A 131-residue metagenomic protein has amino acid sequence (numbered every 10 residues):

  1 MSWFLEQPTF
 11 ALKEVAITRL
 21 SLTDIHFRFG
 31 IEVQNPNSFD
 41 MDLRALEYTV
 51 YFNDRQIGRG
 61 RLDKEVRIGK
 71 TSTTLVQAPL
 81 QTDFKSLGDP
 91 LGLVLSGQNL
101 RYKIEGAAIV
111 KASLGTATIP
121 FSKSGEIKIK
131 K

Functional and structural regions predicted by a protein language model:
M1-G30, I57-G58, Q81, S86 (+4 more regions): Membrane engagement elements in two modes
E14-H26, Q34-M41, R67-S72, G92-Q98: Short, solvent-exposed beta-strand/turn "edge" segments of beta-rich domains on protein surfaces
I17, L46, F52, R61-L62 (+2 more regions): Soluble, non-transmembrane catalytic domains of enzymes that act on hydrophobic metabolites at membranes
S38-Q56: Short acidic, flexible loop segments centered on an aromatic residue
F52-G88: Intrinsically disordered, low-complexity Pro/Gly/Ser/Thr-rich segments with frequent PxxP/GP/PP motifs and embedded
